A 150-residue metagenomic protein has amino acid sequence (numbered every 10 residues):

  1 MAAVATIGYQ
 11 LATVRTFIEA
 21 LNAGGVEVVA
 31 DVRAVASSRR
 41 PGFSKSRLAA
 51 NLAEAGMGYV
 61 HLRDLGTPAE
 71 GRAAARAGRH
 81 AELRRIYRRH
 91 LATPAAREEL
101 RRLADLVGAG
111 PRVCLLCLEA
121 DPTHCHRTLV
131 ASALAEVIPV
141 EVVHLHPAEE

Functional and structural regions predicted by a protein language model:
M1-E150: Residues lining hydrophobic/aromatic ligand-binding pockets adjacent to catalytic sites
